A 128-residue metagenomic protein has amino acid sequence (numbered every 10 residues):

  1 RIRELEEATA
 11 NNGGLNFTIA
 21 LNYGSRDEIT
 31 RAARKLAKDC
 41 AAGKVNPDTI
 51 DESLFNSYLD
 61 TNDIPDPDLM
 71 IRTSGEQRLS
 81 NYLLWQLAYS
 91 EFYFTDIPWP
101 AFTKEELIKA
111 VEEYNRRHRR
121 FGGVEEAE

Functional and structural regions predicted by a protein language model:
R1-E128: Flexible, compositionally biased loop and terminal segments
